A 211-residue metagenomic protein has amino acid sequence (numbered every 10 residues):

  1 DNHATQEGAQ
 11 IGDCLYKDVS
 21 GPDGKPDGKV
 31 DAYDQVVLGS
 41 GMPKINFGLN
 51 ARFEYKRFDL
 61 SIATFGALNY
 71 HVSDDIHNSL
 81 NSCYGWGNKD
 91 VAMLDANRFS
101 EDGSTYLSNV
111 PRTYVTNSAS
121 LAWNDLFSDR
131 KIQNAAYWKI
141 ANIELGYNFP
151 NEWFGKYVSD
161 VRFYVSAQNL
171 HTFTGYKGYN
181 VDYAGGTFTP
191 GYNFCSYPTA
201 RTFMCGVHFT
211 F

Functional and structural regions predicted by a protein language model:
D1-S40, N81, M93, R98-S104 (+1 more regions): Conserved small-residue
A4, A67-R162: Extracytoplasmic gating/loop element in the C-terminal half of outer-membrane beta-barrel translocons and assembly
I45-F47, K56-F58, A136, Y157-V161 (+1 more regions): Outer-envelope beta-barrel architecture signal
G48-N50, N142-G146, M204-G206: Membrane-embedded beta-strand positions in outer-membrane beta-barrel channels/transporters
Y55-R57, G66-Y70, N142, F149 (+2 more regions): Transmembrane beta-strands of outer-membrane beta-barrel pores
R57-S61, E152-W153: Repeated loop/turn-to-beta-strand initiation elements of outer-membrane beta-barrel proteins
I62, F163-V165, V207: Membrane-embedded beta-strand positions of outer-membrane beta-barrel proteins
S100-S104, T172-F211: C-terminal beta-signal and terminal closure region of outer-membrane beta-barrel proteins
